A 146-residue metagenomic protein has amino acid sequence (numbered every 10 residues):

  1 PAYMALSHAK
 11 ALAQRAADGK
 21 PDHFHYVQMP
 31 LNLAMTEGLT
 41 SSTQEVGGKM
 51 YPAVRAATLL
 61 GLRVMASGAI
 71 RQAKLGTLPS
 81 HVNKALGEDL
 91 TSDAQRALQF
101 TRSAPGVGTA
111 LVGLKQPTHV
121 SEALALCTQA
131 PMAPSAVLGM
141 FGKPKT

Functional and structural regions predicted by a protein language model:
P1-T146: Beta/alpha (TIM)-barrel catalytic core signal, keyed to glycine-rich beta->alpha loops juxtaposed to Asp/Glu that bind
